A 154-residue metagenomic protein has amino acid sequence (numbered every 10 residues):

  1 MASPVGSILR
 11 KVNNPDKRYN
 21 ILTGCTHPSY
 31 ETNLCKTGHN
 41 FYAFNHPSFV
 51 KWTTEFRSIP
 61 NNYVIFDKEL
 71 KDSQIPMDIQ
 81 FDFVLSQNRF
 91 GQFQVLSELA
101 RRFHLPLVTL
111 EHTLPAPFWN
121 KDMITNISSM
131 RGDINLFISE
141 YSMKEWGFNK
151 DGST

Functional and structural regions predicted by a protein language model:
M1-E55: N-terminal subdomain of nucleotide-sugar transferases
P28-Y30, Y42-G132, F137-W146: Extended catalytic core of nucleotide-activated donor transferases of GT-like folds
C35, F148-N149: Short glycine/proline-enriched turns and hinge-like loops at secondary-structure junctions
D151-T154: A nucleotide-sugar donor-handling region in carbohydrate enzymes
